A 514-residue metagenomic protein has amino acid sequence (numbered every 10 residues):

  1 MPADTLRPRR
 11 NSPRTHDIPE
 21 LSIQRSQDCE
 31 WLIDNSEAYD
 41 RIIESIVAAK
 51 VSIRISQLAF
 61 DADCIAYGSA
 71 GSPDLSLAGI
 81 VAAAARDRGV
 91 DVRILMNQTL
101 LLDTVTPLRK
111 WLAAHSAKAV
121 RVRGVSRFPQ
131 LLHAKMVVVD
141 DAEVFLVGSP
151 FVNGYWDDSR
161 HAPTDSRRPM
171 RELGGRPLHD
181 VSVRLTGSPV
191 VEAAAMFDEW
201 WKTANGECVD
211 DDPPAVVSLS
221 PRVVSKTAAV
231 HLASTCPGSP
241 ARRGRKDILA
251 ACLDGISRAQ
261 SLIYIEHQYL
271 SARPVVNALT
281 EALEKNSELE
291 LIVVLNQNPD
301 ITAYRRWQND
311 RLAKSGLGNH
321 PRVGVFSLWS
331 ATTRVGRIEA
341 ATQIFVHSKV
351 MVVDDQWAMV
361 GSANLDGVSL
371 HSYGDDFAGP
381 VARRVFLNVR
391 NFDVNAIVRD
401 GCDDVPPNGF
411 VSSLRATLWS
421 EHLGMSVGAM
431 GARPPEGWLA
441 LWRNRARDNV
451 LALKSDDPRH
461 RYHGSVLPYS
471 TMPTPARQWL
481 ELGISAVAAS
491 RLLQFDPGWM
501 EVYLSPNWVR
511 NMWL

Functional and structural regions predicted by a protein language model:
M1-L514: Charged, low-complexity intrinsically disordered terminal segments
